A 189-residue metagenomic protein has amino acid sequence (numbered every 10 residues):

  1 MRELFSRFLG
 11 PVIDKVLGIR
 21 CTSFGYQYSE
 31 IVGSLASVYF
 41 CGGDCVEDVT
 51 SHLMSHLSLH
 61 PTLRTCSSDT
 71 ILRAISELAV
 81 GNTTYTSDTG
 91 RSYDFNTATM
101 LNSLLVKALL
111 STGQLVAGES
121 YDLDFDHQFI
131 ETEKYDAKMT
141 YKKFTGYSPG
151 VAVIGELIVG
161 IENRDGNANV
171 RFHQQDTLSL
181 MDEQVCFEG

Functional and structural regions predicted by a protein language model:
M1-F144, G150-E188: Dynamic "connector" segments at or just before major functional cores
